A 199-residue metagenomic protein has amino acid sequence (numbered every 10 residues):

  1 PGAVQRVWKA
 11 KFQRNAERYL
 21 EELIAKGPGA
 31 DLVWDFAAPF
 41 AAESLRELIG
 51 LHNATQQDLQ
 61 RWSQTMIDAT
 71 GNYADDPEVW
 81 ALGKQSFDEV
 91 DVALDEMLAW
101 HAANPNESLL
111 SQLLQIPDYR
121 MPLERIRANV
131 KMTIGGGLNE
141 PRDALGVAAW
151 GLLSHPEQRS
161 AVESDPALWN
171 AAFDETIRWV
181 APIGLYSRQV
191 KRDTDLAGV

Functional and structural regions predicted by a protein language model:
P1-V199: Cytochrome P450
